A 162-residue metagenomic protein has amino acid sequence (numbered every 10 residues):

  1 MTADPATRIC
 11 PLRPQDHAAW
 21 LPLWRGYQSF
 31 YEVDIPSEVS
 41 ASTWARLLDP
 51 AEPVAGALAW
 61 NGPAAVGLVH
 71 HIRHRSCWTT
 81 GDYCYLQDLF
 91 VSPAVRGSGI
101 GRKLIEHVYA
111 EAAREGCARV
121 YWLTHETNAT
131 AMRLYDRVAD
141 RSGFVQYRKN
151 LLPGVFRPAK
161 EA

Functional and structural regions predicted by a protein language model:
R8-P22: A short beta-loop-alpha structural element at the N-terminal edge of CoA-dependent acyl/N-acetyltransferase catalytic
L21-R46: Conserved GNAT-fold acetyl-CoA-binding loop/helix
R46-L58, Y85, R141-G143: A short helix-loop-beta-strand connector motif used in the catalytic cores of GNAT acetyltransferases and, in some
G56-L58, A64-R73: Conserved beta-strand in the GNAT
A64, H74-L86, R96, G143: A conserved beta-turn-beta hairpin within the catalytic core of GNAT-like acetyltransferases that forms part
V91, G97-A110: Conserved acetyl-CoA-binding loop-helix of GNAT-fold acetyltransferases
R102, E126-V145: Conserved active-site alpha-helix within GNAT-family acetyltransferase domains
A113-L123: Conserved GNAT acetyl-CoA-binding A-motif
